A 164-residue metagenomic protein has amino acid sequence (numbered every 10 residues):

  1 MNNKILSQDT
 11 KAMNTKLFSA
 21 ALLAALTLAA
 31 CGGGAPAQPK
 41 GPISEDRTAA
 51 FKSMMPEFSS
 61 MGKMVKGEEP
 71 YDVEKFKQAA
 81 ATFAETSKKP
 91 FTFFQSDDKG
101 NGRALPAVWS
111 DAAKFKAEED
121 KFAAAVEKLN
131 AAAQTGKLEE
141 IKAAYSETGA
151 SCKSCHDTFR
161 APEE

Functional and structural regions predicted by a protein language model:
M1-N2, S96: Short regulatory "switch" loops immediately downstream of catalytic or recognition motifs within protein catalytic
N3-A21: Bacterial N-terminal signal peptides that target proteins for export
N14, G32-P36: Polytopic transmembrane helical bundles with strong interfacial aromatic enrichment
A25, S146-G149: Processing junctions and N-termini across compartments
T27-A30: C-terminal motif of bacterial Sec signal peptides marking the signal peptidase cleavage site
A37-E147, E164: Extracytoplasmic c-type cytochrome modules immediately beyond a signal peptide or single-pass transmembrane anchor
T148-R160: The canonical Cys-X-X-Cys-His
